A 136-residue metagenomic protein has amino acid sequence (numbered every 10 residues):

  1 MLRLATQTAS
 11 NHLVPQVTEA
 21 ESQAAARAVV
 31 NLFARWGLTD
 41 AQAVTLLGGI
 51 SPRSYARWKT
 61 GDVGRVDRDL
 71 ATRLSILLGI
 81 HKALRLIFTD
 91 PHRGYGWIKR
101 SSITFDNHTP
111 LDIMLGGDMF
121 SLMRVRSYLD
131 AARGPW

Functional and structural regions predicted by a protein language model:
M1-W136: Non-transmembrane "mature" sequence context
